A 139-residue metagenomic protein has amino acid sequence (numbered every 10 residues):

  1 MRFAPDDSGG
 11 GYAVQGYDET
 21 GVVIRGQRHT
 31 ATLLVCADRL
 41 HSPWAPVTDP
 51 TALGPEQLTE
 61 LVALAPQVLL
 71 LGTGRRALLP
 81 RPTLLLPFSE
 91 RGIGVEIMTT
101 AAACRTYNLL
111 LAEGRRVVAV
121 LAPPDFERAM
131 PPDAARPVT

Functional and structural regions predicted by a protein language model:
M1-E56, L64, A112-T139: Non-catalytic interface/targeting segments
L61-M98: Mid-chain, well-packed structural core segment of small domains
T100-R105: Short acidic loop-to-helix transition motifs that present clustered carboxylates
T106-L111: Conserved phosphate-binding catalytic cores of ATP/NTP-utilizing and phosphoryl-transfer enzymes
